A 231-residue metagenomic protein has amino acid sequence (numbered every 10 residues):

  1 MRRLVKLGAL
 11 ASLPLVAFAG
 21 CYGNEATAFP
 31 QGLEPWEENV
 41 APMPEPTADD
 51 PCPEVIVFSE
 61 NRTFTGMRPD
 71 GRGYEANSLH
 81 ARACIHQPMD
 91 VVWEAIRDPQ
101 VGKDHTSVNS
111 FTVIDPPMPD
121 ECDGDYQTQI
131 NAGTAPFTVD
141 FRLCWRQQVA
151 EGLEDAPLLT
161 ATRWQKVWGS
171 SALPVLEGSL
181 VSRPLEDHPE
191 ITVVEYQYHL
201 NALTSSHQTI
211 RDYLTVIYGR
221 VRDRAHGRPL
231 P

Functional and structural regions predicted by a protein language model:
M1-A11: Bacterial N-terminal signal peptides that target proteins for export
F18-G20: C-terminal motif of bacterial Sec signal peptides marking the signal peptidase cleavage site
Y22-D123: Hydrophobic ligand-binding cavity/cleft-lining segments
D70-N77, C84, Q100-L173, E186-A202 (+3 more regions): Glycine-rich portal/gate segments that line the openings of hydrophobic small-molecule binding cavities
Q87, V91-A95, T209-V216, R220: Extracytoplasmic/secreted proteins, especially bacterial periplasmic and envelope-associated proteins
L176: Mobile, glycine-rich extracellular loop/lid and propeptide segments that shape or gate substrate/ligand access
S179: Active-site cradle of extracellular carbohydrate-active enzymes
